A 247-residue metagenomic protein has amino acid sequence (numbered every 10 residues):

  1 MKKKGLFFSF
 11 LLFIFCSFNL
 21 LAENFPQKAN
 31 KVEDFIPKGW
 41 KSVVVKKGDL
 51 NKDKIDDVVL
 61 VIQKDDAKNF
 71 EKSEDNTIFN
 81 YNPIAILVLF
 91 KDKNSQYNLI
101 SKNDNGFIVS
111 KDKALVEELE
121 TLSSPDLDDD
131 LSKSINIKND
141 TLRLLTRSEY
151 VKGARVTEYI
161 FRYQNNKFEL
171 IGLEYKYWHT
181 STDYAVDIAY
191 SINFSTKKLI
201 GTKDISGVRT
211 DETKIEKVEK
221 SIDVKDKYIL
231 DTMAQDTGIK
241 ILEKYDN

Functional and structural regions predicted by a protein language model:
M1-F8: Bacterial N-terminal signal peptides that target proteins for export
S9-N19: Bacterial N-terminal signal peptides
A22-K38, N94-S124: Blade-edge motifs of beta-propeller repeat domains
F25-Q27, N69-D104, I160-Y163: Beta-propeller blade repeat segments, especially FG-GAP/WD-type strand-to-loop junctions in 6- to 7-bladed propeller
N30-D57: N-terminal targeting signals for Sec/Tat export/insertion, comprising classic cleavable signal peptides
L50-I62, N136-T146: Acidic/hydrophobic-patterned starts of short beta strands in beta-sheet-rich repeat architectures
D65-A67, Y150-V151: Short glycine/acidic-enriched loop and turn motifs that connect beta-strands
E120-N247: Acidic, small-residue rich beta-repeat scaffolds with periodic aromatic anchors
